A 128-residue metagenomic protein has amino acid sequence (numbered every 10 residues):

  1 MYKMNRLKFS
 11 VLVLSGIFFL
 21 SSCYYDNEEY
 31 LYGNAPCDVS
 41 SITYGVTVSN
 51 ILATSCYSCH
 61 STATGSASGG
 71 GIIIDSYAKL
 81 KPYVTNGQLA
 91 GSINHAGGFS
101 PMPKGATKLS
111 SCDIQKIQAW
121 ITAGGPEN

Functional and structural regions predicted by a protein language model:
M1-C23: Sec-dependent bacterial lipoprotein signal peptides
C23-N128: Aromatic- and Gly/Pro-enriched helix-to-coil junctions and flexible linker segments
